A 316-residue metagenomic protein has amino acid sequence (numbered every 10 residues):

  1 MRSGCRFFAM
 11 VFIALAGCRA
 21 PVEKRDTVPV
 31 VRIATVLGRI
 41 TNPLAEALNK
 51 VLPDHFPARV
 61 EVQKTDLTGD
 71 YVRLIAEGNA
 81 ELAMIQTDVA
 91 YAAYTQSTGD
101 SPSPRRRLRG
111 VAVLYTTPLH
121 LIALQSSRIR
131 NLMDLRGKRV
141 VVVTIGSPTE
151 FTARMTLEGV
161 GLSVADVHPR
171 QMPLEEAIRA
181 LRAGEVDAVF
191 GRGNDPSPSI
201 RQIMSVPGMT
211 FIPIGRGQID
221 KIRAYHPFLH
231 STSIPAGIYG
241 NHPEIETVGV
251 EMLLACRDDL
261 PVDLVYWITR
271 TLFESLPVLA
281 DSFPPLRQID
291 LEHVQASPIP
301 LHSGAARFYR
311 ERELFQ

Functional and structural regions predicted by a protein language model:
R2-M10: Sec-dependent signal peptide recognition, specifically the positively charged N-region followed immediately by
L15-G17: C-terminal motif of bacterial Sec signal peptides marking the signal peptidase cleavage site
R19-P21: Bacterial signal peptide processing site
K24-Q86, S101: N-terminal (or domain-start) structured segment
V28-H55, T117-A183, Q295, I299-G304: Bilobed "Venus flytrap"/periplasmic-binding protein-like clamshell domains and structurally analogous long
A80-T116, S126, N194-P198: Acidic, polar ligand-binding/catalytic clefts
T87-V89, S97-T98, S163-A255, D259-L260: Pocket-lining segment of extracytoplasmic ligand-binding domains
I245-Q316: Segments of small-molecule ligand-sensing domains
